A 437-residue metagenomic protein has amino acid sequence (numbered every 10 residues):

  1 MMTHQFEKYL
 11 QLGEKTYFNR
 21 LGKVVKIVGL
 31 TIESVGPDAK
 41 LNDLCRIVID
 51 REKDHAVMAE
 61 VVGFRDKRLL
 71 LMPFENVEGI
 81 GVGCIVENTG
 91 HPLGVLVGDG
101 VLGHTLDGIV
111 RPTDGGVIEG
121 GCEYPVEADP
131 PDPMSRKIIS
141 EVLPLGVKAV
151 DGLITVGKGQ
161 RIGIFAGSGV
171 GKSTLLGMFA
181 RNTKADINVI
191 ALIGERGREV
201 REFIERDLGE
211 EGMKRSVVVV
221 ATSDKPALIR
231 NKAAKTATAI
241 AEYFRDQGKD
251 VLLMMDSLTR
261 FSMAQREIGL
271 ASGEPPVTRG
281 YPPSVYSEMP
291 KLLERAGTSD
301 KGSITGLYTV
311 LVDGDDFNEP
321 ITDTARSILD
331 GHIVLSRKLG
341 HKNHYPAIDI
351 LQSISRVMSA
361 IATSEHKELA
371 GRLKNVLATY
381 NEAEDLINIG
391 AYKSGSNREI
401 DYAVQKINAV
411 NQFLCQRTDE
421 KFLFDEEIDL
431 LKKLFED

Functional and structural regions predicted by a protein language model:
M1-H104, I109-T113: N-terminal accessory targeting/assembly segments
H4-Y9, T89, L145-V150, A237 (+2 more regions): Phosphate-interacting basic helix/loop segments used at nucleotide- and nucleic-acid interfaces
T16, K53, E141-K148, G171 (+2 more regions): Short secondary-structure boundary/capping elements
R20, L41, V101, G120-C122 (+5 more regions): A generic structural signal for well-ordered coil/turn residues at beta-strand boundaries that shape enzyme active-site
K26-V28, G36, I49-R51, G63 (+11 more regions): Flexible glycine-/small-residue-rich
D54-H55, L93-V97, P112-V117, M134-S140 (+3 more regions): Active-site phosphate-binding and catalytic loops of NTP-dependent enzymes
C84-V86, G100, T113-Q160, S173-M178 (+2 more regions): P-loop NTPase nucleotide-binding/switch module
G152-L153, G159-D437: P-loop NTPase catalytic core
